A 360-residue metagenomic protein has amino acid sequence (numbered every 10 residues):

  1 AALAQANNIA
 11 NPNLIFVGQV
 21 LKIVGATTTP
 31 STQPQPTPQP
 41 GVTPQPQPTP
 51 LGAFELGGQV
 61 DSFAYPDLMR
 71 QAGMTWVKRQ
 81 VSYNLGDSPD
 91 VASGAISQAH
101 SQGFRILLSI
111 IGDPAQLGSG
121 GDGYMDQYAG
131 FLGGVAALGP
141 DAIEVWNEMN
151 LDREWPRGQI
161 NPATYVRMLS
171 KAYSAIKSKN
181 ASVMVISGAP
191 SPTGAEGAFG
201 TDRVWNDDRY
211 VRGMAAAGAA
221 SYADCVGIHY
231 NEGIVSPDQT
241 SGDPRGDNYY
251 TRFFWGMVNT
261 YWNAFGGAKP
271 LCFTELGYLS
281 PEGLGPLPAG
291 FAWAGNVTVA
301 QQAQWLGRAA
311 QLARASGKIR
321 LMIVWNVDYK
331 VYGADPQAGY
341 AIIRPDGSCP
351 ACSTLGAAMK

Functional and structural regions predicted by a protein language model:
A2-P36, S109: Extracellular LysM carbohydrate-binding repeats and other cell-envelope/extracellular binding modules
G25-F54, M359-K360: Low-complexity, Pro/Thr/Ser/Gly/Ala-rich linker/spacer regions in secreted, extracellular modular proteins
P44-A136, P140-P162, P190-P192, G233 (+3 more regions): N-terminal substrate-binding region of glycoside hydrolase catalytic domains
R70, A136, A215, A219 (+1 more regions): Non-catalytic positions within long, well-ordered alpha-helices that form the structural scaffold/packing of enzyme
S97, S101-F104, L108-I111, M125-A129 (+4 more regions): Noncatalytic carbohydrate-binding groove/subsite architecture in carbohydrate-active enzymes
W146, V226, L271-L276, A315-K330: Extracellular serine-dependent O-acyl
